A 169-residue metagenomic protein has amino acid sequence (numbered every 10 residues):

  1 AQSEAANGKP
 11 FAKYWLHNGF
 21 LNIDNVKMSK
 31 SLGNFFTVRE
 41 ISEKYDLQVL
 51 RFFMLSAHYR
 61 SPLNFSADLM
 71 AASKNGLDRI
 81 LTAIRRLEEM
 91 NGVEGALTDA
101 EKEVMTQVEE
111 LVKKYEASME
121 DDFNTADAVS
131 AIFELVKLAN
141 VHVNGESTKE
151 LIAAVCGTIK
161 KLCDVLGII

Functional and structural regions predicted by a protein language model:
A1-E88: Alpha-helical recognition segments enriched in aromatics with Gly/Pro capping that present substrate-recognition
G8-K9, F35-V38, L47, L77 (+5 more regions): Alpha-helix initiation and N-capping motif
W15-N18, F53-M54, N91-L97, A128-A131: Short coil/turn segments at secondary-structure boundaries
N64-A67, A71, D99-K102, M119-A126: Short, solvent-exposed segments of well-ordered alpha helices
L69-S73, G92-V93, S147-L151: Juxtamembrane/interface motifs at transmembrane-helix termini
N75, N91-E94, N144, L166: Feature targets compositionally biased, intrinsically disordered low-complexity regions with long contiguous runs
R79-E110: Glycine-rich, Lys/Arg-enriched anion-binding loops that position phosphate/diphosphate groups for phosphoryl
T106-E110, K114-I169: C-terminal low-complexity, glycine/proline- and small-hydrophobic-enriched intrinsically disordered tails that act as
